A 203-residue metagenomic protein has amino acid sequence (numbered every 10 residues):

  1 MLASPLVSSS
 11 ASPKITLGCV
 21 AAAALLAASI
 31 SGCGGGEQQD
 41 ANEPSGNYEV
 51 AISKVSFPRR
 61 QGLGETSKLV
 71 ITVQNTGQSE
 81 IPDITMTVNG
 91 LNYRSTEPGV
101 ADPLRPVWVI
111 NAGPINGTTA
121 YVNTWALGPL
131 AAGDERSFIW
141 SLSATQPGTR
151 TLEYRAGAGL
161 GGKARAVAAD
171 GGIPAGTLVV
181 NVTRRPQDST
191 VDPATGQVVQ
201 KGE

Functional and structural regions predicted by a protein language model:
L2-V20: Bacterial N-terminal signal peptides that target proteins for export
S29-G32: C-terminal motif of bacterial Sec signal peptides marking the signal peptidase cleavage site
G36-E65, V179-G202: Low-complexity, acidic Ser/Thr/Pro/Gly-rich terminal tails and inter-domain linkers that flank the onset of structured
G62-P82: Short beta-strand elements of extracellular/lumenal beta-sandwich folds
I71, S143, P147-G176: Serine/threonine-enriched low-complexity regions used as flexible
S79-D83, T96, T149: Short acidic/proline- and small/hydrophobic-mixed sequence motifs that coincide with surface turns and coil-to-beta
T85-T124, A131, F138: A surface/secretory-pathway sequence property marking extracellular, secreted, or lumenal proteins enriched
G128-T149: Low-complexity, intrinsically disordered segments enriched in Ser/Thr together with acidic residues
